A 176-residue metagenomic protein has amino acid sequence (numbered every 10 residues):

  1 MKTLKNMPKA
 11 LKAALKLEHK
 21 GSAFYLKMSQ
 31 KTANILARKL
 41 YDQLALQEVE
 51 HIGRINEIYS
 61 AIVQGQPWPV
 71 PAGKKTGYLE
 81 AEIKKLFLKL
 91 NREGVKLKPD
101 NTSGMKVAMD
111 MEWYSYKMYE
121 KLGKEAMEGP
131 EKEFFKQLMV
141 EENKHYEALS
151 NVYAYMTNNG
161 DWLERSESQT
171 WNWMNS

Functional and structural regions predicted by a protein language model:
M1-S176: Iron-associated oxidoreductase/ferritin-like identity signal
